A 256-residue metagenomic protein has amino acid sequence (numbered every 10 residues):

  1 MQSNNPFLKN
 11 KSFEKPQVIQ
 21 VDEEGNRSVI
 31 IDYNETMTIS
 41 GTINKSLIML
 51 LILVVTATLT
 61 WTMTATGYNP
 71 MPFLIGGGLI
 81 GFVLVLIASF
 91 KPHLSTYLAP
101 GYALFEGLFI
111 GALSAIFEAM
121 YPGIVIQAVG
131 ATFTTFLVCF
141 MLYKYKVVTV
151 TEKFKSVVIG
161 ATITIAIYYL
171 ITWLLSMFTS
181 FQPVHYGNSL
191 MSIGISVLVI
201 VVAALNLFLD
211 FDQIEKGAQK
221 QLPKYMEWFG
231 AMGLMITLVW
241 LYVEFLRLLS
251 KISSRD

Functional and structural regions predicted by a protein language model:
M1-D256: A hydrophobic alpha-helical transmembrane-helix feature that marks the membrane cores and membrane-interface segments
